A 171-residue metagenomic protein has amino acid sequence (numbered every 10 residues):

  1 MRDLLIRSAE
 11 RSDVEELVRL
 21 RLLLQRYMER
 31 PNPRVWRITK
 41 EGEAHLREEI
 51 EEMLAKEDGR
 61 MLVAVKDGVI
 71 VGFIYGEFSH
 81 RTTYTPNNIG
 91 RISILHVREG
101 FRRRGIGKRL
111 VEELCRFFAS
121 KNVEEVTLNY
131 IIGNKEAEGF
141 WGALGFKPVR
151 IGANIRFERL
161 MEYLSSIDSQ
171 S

Functional and structural regions predicted by a protein language model:
M1-E15, L23, E162-S171: Conserved N-terminal entry element of GNAT/NAT acetyltransferase domains
Q25-E49: Conserved GNAT-fold acetyl-CoA-binding loop/helix
E48-V63, R91: A short helix-loop-beta-strand connector motif used in the catalytic cores of GNAT acetyltransferases and, in some
V63, V69-F78, H96: Conserved beta-strand in the GNAT
I94-V97, R103-R116, A143: Conserved acetyl-CoA-binding loop-helix of GNAT-fold acetyltransferases
K108, I132-R150, M161: Conserved active-site alpha-helix within GNAT-family acetyltransferase domains
E113, T127-A137, N154-R156: Conserved beta-strand-loop-alpha-helix junction that forms the acyl-donor binding cleft
F118-N129: Conserved GNAT acetyl-CoA-binding A-motif
